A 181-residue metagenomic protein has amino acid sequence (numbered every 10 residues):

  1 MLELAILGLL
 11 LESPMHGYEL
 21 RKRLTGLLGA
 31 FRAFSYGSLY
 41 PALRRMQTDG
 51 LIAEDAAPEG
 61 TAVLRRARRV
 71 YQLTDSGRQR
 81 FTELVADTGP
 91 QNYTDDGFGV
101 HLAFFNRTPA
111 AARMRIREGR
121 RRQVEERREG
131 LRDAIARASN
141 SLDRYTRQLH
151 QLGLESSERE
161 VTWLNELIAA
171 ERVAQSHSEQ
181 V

Functional and structural regions predicted by a protein language model:
M1-Y93: Basic helix-turn-helix/winged-helix DNA-binding cores and closely related short helical interaction motifs
G17, M46, V124, L154-S157 (+1 more regions): Alpha-helical transition-metal enzyme core signature, strongest for iron centers
Q79-E129: Amphipathic alpha-helical dimerization/coiled-coil segments that flank or bridge DNA-binding/regulatory modules
R117, V124-A138, S157, L164: Non-transmembrane amphipathic alpha-helical segments
R132-H150: Acidic interhelical loop/turn segments
H150-V181: Long, low-complexity, charge-rich intrinsically disordered regions
